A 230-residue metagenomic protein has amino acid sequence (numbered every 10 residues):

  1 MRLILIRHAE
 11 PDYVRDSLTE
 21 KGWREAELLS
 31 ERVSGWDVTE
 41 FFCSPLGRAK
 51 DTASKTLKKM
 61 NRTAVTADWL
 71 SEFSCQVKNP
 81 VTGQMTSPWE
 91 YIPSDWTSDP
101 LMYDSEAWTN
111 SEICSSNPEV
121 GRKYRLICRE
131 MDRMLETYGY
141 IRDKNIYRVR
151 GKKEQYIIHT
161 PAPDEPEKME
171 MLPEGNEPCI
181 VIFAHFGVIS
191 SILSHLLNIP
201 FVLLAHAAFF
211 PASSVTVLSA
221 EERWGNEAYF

Functional and structural regions predicted by a protein language model:
M1-I4: Extreme N-terminal starter segment of soluble prokaryotic enzymes
A9, F186: Active-site metal-binding loops of divalent metal-dependent hydrolases
D12-S17: Short N-terminal binding/cap micro-motifs at the start of the first secondary-structure element
L18-S34: Short catalytic helix/loop segments, enriched in acidic residues and glycine and frequently bearing histidine
S30-P118: Phosphate-coordination/substrate-recognition cap region in phosphate-metabolizing enzymes
F73-Y91, V149-C179, S191-F230: Acidic, low-complexity terminal tails and accessory targeting/binding regions of phosphate-metabolizing enzymes
I113-E167: Internal catalytic-core helix/loop-beta-alpha segment that presents or stabilizes conserved functional determinants
